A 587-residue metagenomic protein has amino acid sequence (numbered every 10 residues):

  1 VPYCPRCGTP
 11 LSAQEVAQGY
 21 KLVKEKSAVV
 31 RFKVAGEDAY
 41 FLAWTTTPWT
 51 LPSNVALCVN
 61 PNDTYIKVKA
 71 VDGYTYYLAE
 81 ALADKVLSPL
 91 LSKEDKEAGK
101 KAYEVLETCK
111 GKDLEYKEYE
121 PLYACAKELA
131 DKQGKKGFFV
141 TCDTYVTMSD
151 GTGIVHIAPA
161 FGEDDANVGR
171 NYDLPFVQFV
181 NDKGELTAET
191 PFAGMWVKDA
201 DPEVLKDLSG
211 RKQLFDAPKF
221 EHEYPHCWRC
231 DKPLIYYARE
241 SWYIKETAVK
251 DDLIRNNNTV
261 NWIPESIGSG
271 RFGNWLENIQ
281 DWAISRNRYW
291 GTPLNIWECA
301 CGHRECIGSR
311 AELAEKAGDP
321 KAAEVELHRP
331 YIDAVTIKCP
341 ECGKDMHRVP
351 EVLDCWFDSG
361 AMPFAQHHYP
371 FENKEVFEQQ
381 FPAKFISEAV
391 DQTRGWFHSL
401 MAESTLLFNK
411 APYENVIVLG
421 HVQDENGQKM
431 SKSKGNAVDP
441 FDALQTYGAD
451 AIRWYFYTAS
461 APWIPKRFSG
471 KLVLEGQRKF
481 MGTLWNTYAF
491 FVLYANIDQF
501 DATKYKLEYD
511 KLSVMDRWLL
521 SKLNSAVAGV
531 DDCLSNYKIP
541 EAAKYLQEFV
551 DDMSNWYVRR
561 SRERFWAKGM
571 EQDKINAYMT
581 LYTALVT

Functional and structural regions predicted by a protein language model:
V1-P52, T64, D72, Y116-E118 (+9 more regions): Residue patterns forming the tRNA-binding/recognition surfaces of aminoacyl-tRNA synthetases and related DALR
P2-L22, V29, D498-A528, R559-T587: Acidic, turn-prone loop/beta-hairpin segments
W49-N62, V68, A83-L91, D165-D173 (+3 more regions): Short active-site loop/helix that positions an aromatic residue
D63-I154, E163: Protease-associated
K101-Y145, K232-R255, G343-F371: Conserved oxyanion/phosphate-binding beta-strand-loop segments in alpha/beta enzyme cores
Y172-K183, R288-W290, I307-G308, L313-P465: Alpha-helical recognition segments enriched in aromatics with Gly/Pro capping that present substrate-recognition
S359, P363-H367, E425, T458-A459 (+5 more regions): A short secondary-structure junction motif
